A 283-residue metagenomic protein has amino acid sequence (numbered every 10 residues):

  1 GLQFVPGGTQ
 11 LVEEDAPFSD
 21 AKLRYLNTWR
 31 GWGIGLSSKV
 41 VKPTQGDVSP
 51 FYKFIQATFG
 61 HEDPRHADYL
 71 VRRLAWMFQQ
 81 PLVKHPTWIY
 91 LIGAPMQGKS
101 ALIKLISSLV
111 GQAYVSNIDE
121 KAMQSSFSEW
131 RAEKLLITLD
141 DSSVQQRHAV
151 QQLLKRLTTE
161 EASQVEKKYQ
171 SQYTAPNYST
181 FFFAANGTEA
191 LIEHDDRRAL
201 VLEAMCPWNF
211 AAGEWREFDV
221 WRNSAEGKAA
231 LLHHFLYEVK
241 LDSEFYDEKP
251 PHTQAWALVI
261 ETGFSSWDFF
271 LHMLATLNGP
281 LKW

Functional and structural regions predicted by a protein language model:
G1-Y25: Long, basic/Gly/Ser/Thr-rich N-terminal segments that mediate initial subcellular attachment or targeting
P17-T138, S142, V150, F235-L236: P-loop NTPase catalytic core of nucleic-acid-dependent motor ATPases
P95, L241-W283: DNA transaction DNA-binding modules
G111, V150-T174: Conserved catalytic/switch belt of AAA+ P-loop NTPases
S126-A132, E166-A184: AAA+/SF3 P-loop NTPase mechanochemical coupling elements
A132-L135, E160, N177-T180, H194-L200: Short glycine-/polar-rich loops that comprise or flank the Walker A/P-loop and associated switch/sensor motifs
L135-T158, T188-D196: Conserved AAA+/SF3 P-loop NTPase catalytic/coupling segment centered on the Walker-B
L191-N209: A short helix-turn-beta junction within AAA+ P-loop NTPase domains corresponding to the substrate/partner-engaging
